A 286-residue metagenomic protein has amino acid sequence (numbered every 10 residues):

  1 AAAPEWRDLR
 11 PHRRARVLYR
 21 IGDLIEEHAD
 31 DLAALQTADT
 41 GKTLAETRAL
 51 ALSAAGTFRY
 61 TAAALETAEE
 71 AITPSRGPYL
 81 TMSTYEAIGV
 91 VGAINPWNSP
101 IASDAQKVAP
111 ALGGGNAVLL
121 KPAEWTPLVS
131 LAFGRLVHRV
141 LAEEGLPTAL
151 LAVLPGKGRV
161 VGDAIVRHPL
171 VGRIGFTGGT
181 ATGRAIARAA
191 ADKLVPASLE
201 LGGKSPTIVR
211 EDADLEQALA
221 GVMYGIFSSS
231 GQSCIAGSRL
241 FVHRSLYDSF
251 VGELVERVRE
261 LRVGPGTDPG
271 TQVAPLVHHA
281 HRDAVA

Functional and structural regions predicted by a protein language model:
A1-A68: Glycine-rich loop-to-alpha-helix module at the N-terminal edge of alpha/beta enzyme cores
E5, D23-D30, G41, A63-E66 (+5 more regions): Generic secondary-structure signature for well-ordered alpha-helical cores
W6, L24, T43, S99-P100 (+4 more regions): Glycine-/small-residue-rich active-site loops that bind phosphorylated ligands and cofactors
A15-G22, A33, A51, A55 (+9 more regions): Hydrophobic face of alpha-helices
L35-T43, I72-P78, D268-A274: Short linear capping/connector segments at secondary-structure termini
T37, E70-Q217: Rossmann-like NAD(P) dinucleotide-binding subdomain of oxidoreductase/dehydrogenase enzymes
A181-A286: ALDH superfamily catalytic-core signature
